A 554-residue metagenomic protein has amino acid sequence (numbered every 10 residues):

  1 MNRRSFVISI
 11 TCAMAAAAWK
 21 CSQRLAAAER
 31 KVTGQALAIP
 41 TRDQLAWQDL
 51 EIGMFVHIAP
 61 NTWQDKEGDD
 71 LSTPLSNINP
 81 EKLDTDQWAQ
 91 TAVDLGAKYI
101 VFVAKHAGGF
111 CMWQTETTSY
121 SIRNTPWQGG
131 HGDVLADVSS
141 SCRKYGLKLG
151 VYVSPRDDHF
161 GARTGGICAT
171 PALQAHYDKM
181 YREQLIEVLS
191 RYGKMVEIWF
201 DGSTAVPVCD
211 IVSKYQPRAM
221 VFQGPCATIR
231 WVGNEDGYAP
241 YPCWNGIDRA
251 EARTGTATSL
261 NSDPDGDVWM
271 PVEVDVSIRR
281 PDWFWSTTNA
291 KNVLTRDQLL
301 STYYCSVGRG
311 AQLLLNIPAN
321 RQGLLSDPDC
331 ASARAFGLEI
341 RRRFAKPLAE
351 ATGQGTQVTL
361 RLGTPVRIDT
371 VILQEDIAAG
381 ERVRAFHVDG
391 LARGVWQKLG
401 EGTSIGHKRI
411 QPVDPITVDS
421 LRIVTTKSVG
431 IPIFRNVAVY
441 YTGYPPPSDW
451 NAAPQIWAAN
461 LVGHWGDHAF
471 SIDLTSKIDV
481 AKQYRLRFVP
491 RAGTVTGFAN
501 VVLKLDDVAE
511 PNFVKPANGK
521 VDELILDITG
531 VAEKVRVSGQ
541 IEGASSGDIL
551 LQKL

Functional and structural regions predicted by a protein language model:
S5-A27: N-terminal export signals
I8, A28-R393, K398-V413, V424-Y444 (+1 more regions): Mature catalytic domains of secreted/periplasmic carbohydrate-active enzymes
A349-T356, E401-S404, A459-A469, V514-V521 (+1 more regions): Extracellular beta-rich ligand/substrate-recognition surface
T364-T370, V418, D479-R485, V531-R536: Extended extracellular/luminal ectodomain segments enriched in beta-structured repeat modules
D376-V383, R491-G497, I541-G547: Extended, low-complexity, turn-rich repeat/linker tracts enriched in Gly/Pro/Ser/Thr and Asp/Glu that occur
G400-D419, T425-G430, D467-S476, V521-I528: Beta-sandwich interaction modules
V424-G430, F488-A492, G539-G543: Short beta-strand-plus-loop segments that form exposed binding edges in beta-rich domains
I431-P447, T496-A509, S545-L554: Exposed low-complexity, polar/acidic, P/S/T/G-rich flexible segments that act as propeptides, protease-susceptible
